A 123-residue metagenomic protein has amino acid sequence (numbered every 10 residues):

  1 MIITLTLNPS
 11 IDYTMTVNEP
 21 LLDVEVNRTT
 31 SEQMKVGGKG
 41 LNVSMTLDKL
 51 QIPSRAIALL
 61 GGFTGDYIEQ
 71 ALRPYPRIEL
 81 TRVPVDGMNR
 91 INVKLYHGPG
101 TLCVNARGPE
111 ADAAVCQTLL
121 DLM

Functional and structural regions predicted by a protein language model:
M1-I57: Glycine-rich phosphate/adenosyl-contacting loop at the front of the ribokinase-like
K49-M123: Conserved N-terminal subdomain of the carbohydrate kinase-like
